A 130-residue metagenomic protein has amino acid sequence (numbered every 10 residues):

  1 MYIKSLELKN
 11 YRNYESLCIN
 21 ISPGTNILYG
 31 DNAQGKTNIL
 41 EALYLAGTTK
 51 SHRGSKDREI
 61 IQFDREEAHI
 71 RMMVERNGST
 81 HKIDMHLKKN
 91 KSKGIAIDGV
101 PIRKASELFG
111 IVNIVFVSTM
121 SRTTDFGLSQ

Functional and structural regions predicted by a protein language model:
M1-L45: Pre-Walker A-like glycine/lysine-rich segment at the N-terminus of P-loop NTPase domains
G30, G35, G99, G127-L128: Glycine-centered flexibility sites
T48-T123, S129: Nucleotide-state sensing region of NTPase/ATPase domains
